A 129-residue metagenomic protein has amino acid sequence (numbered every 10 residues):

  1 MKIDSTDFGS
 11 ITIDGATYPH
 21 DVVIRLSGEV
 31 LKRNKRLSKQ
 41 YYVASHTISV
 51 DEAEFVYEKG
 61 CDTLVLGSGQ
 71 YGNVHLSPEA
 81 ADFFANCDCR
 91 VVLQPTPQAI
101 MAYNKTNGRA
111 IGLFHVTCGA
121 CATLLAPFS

Functional and structural regions predicted by a protein language model:
M1-Y41: N-terminal, charge-rich interaction modules
Y18, V56-G60, K105-G108: Flexible, charged surface loops at secondary-structure boundaries
R25, G67, L113-T117: Short beta-strand segments
V30, Y71-N73, A120: Glycine-rich nucleotide phosphate-binding loop and flanking beta-alpha elements of Rossmann-like dinucleotide-binding
R33, D51-E52, K59: A short, structured beta-strand/loop element
Q40-E54: Glycine-rich, highly charged phosphate/nucleotide-binding loops
V56-L93: Mid-chain, well-packed structural core segment of small domains
I100-S129: Short basic, glycine-rich beta-strand/loop surfaces that mediate nucleic-acid
